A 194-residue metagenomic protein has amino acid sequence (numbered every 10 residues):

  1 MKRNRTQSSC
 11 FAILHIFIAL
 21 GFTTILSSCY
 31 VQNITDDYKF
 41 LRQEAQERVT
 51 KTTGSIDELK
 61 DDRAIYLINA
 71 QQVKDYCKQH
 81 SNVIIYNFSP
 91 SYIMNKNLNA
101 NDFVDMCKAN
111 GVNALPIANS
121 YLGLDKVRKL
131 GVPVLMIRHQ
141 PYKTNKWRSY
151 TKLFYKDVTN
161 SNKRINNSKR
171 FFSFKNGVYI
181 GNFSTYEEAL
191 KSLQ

Functional and structural regions predicted by a protein language model:
M1-A12: N-terminal secretory signal peptides that target proteins for export/translocation
I25-S28: C-terminal motif of bacterial Sec signal peptides marking the signal peptidase cleavage site
Y30-N33: Bacterial signal peptide processing site
Y38-E58: Post-signal peptide N-terminal segment of mature Sec-exported envelope proteins
T53-S81, I85: N-terminal secretory signal peptides
K74-D102, L115-I117: Short active-site neighborhood of thiol/selenol oxidoreductases, capturing the structured segment around
L122-S168: Thioredoxin-like thiol-disulfide oxidoreductase module
I165-N182: A short, hydrophobic beta-strand/beta-hairpin element that forms part of a small beta-sheet core
